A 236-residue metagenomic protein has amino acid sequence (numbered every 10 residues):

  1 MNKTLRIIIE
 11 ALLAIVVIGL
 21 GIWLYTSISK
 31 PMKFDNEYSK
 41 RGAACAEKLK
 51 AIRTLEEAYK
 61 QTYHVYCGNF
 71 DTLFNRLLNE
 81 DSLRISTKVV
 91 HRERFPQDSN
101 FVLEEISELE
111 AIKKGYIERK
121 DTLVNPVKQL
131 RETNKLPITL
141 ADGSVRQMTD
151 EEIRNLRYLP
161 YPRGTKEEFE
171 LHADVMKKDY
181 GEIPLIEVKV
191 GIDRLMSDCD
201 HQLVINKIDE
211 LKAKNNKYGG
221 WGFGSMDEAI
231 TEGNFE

Functional and structural regions predicted by a protein language model:
M1-K3: N-terminal Lys/Arg-rich, disordered targeting/topogenic segments
R6-T26: Hydrophobic membrane-insertion alpha-helices, especially the h-region of bacterial N-terminal signal peptides
I22-A44: Amphipathic alpha-helical segments typified by the pilin-like N-terminal helix that continues immediately C-terminal
G42-Y63: N-terminal alpha-helical signal peptides/signal-anchor transmembrane segments
Q61-E236: Low-complexity, acidic interaction segments enriched in glycine
